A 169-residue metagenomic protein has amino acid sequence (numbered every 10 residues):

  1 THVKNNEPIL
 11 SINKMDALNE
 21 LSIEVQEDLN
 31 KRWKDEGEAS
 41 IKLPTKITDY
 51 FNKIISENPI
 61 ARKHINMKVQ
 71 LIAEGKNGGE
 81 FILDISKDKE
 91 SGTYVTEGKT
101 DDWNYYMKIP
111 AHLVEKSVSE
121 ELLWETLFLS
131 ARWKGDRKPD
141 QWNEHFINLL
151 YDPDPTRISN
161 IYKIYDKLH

Functional and structural regions predicted by a protein language model:
T1-H169: Feature captures hydrophobic
